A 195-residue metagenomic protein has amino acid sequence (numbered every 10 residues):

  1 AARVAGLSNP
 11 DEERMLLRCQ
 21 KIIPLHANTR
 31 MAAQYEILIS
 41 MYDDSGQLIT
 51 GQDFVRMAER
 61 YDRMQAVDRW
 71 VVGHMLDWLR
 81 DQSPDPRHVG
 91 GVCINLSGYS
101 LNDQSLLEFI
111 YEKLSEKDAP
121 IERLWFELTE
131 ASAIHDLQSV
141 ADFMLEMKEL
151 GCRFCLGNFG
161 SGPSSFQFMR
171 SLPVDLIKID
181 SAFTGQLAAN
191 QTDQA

Functional and structural regions predicted by a protein language model:
A2-M57, L156: Active-site core of bacterial EAL-family cyclic-dinucleotide phosphodiesterase domains
R3, E36, D53, M57 (+4 more regions): Cyclic nucleotide signaling catalytic output domains
N9-E12, H26-T29, D44, D81-R87 (+2 more regions): Nucleotide second-messenger and two-component phosphorelay signaling modules
R18-Q20, E36-S40, C93-S97, E127-T129 (+2 more regions): A cross-family glycoside hydrolase active-site/sugar-binding cleft signature
M31-Y35, R63-S139: Catalytic core of bacterial c-di-GMP phosphodiesterases, primarily the EAL and HD-GYP domains, capturing alpha-helical
T50, S105-L107, D136-V140, S165 (+1 more regions): Residues at alpha-helix caps and immediate loop-helix transition turns in enzyme cores, especially N- and C-cap
Q52-R56, Q65, L145: Conserved long alpha-helical elements within nucleotide-processing catalytic cores of c-di-GMP signaling and class III
K113-L187: The catalytic core of metal-dependent phosphodiesterases that act on cyclic dinucleotides
